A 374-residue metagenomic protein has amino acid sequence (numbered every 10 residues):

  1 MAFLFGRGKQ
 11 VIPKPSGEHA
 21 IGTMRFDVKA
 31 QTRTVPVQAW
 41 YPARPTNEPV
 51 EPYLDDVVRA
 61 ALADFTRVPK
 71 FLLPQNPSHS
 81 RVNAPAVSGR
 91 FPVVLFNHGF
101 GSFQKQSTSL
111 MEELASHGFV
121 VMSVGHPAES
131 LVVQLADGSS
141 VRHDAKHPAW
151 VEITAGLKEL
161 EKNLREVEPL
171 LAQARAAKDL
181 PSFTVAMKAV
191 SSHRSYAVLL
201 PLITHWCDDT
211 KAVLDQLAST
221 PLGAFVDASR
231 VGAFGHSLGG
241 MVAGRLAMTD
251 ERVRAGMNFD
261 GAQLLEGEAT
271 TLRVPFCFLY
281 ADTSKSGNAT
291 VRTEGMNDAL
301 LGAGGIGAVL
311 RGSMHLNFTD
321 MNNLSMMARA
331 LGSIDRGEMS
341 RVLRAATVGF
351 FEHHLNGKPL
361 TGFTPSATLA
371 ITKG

Functional and structural regions predicted by a protein language model:
A2-V94: Domain-level recognition of soluble alpha/beta enzyme cores, biased toward histidine phosphatases/phosphomutases
V11-P13, Q31, S192-H193, E251 (+2 more regions): Alpha/beta-hydrolase-fold serine-hydrolase catalytic core, especially in secreted/extracellular enzymes
Y41, F96-F100, S237, A281-D282: Glycine-rich His-Gly loop
P49-E51, Q106-S109, V132-A136, R245-L246 (+2 more regions): Short, solvent-exposed loop/turn and secondary-structure capping segments
P74-F91, F96-Q134, S284-N288: Short substrate-entry loop that stabilizes the transition state in hydrolases
L131, L135-F225: Alpha/beta-hydrolase active-site loop
A212-T271: Primarily recognizes the serine-hydrolase "nucleophile elbow" in alpha/beta-hydrolase and SGNH/GDSL folds
R254-H315: The feature captures the conserved acid-bearing segment of alpha/beta-hydrolase catalytic domains
